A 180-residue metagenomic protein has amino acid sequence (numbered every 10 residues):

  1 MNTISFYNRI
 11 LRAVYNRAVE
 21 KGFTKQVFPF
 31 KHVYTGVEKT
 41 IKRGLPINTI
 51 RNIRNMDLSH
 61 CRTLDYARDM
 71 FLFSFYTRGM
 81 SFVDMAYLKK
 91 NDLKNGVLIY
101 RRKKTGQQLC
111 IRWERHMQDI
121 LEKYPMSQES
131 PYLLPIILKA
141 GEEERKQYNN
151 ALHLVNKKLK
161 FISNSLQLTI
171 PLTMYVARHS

Functional and structural regions predicted by a protein language model:
M1-P29, M80: N-terminal DNA-binding recognition helix of tyrosine site-specific recombinases/integrases
T3, Y7-I10, T49, Y66-A67 (+5 more regions): Hydrophobic (often cysteine-bearing) scaffold residues that line and stabilize catalytic clefts of nucleotide/cofactor
E20-N55, L138-R145: Flexible interdomain linker/hinge and immediately adjacent N-terminus of the catalytic tyrosine-recombinase domain
H32, Y87-K123: Conserved tyrosine-mediated DNA breakage-rejoining catalytic core shared by Y-recombinases
I50, E114-I170: Active-site/catalytic core of tyrosine-dependent DNA strand-transfer enzymes
N55, H60-R62, N156-H179: Short, basic (Lys/Arg/His-rich) helix/loop patches that form interaction surfaces in the mid-to-C-terminal regions
L58-R62, I99-R112, E142-A151, T169-T173: Short, contiguous acidic/charged loop-to-helix segments that flank catalytic cores in large enzymes
L72, Y76, M80-D84, R178-S180: C-terminal catalytic core of tyrosine-transesterase DNA break-rejoin enzymes
